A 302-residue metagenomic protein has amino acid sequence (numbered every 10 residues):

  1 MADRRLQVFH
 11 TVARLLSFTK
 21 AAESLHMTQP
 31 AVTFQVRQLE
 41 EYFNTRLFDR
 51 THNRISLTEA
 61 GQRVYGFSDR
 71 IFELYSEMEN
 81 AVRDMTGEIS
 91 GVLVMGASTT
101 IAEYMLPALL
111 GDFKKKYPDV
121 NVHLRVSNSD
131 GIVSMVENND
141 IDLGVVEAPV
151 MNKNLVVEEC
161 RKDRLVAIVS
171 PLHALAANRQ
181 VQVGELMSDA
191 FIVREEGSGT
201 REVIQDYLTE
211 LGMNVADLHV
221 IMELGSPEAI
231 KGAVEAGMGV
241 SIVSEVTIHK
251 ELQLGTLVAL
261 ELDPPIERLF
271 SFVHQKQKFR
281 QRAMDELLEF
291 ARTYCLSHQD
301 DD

Functional and structural regions predicted by a protein language model:
H10-T28: Short helix-boundary/capping micro-motifs
L39-E40, F113: Conserved amphipathic alpha-helical core elements
E40-L57: A short LG(V/I)-centered, amphipathic sequence patch enriched for acidic residue(s) preceding the LG motif
S90-K153: Central regulatory/effector-binding core of bacterial HTH transcription factors
N128-V133, E137-I141, V146-E147, T209-L257: Hydrophobic hinge/microswitch elements
V157-I192, E196, R282: Flexible hinge/capping segments at coil-to-helix
F191-G212, Q281-R282, H298-Q299: Secondary-structure junction motif
V258-D301: A late-sequence structural motif
